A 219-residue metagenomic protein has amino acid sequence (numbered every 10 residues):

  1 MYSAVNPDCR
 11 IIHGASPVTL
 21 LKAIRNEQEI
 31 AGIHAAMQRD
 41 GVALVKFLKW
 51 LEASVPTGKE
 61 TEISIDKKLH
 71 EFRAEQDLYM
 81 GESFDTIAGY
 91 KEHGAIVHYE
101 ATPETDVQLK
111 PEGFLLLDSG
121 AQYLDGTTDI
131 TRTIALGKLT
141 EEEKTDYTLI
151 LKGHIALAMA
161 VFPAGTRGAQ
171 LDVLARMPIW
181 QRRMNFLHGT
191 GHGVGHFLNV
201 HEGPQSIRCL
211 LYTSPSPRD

Functional and structural regions predicted by a protein language model:
M1-S214, R218-D219: Active-site neighborhoods and metal-handling regions in enzymes and metal-associated proteins
